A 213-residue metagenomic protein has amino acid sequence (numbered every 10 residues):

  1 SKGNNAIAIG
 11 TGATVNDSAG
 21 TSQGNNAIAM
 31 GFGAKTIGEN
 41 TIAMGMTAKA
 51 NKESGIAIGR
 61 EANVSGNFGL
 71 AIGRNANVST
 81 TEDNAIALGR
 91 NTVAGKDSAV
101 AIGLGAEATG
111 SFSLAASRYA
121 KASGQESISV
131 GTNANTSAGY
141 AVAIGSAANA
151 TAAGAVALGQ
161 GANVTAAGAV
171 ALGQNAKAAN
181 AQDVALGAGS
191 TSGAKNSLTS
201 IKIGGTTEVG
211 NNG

Functional and structural regions predicted by a protein language model:
S1-G213: Glycine- and small/polar-enriched repetitive beta-structure motifs of secreted/surface proteins
